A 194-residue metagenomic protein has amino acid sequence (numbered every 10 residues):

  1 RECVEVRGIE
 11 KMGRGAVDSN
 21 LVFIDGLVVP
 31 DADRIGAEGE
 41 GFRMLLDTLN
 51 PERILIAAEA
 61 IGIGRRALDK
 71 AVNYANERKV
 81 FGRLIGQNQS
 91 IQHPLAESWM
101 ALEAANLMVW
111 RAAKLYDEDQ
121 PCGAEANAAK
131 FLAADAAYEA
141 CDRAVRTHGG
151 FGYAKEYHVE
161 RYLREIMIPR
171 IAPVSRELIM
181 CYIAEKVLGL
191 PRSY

Functional and structural regions predicted by a protein language model:
R1-N73, R83, S175-I179, E185-Y194: FAD-binding core of flavoproteins
E38-G41, M108, Y162: N-terminal alpha-helical segment
L45, A71, A112, L163-M167: Short alpha-helical scaffolding segments that buttress acidic/His motifs in well-ordered protein cores
I61, R65-L68, L95-A105, V109 (+2 more regions): Alpha-helical transition-metal enzyme core signature, strongest for iron centers
V72-G86, W99-L132, V145-Y153: C-terminal helix-coil-helix/basic helical segment that borders enzyme active sites and/or dimer interfaces and provides
Q92-H93, A126: Short alpha-helical transmembrane interface motifs in multi-pass membrane proteins
Q120, N127-Y194: Alpha-helix capping/hinge segments and adjacent helical runs
